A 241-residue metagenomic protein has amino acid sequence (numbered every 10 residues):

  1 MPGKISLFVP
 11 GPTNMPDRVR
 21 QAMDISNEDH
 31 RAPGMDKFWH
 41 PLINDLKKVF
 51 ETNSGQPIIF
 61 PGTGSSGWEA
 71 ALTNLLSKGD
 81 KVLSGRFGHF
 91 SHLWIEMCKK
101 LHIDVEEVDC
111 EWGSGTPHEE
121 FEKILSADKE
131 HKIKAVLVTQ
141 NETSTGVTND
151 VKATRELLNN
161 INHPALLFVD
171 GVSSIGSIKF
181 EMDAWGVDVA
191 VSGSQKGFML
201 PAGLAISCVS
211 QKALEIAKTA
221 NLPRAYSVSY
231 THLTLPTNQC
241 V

Functional and structural regions predicted by a protein language model:
K4-F60, S65: A glycine-/small-polar-enriched, mobile loop at the entrance of the PLP active site in fold-type I
G55-L83, F87, S91-I95: Conserved beta-loop-alpha segment that forms the PLP phosphate-binding cup at the N-terminus of a helix
T116-S174: Active-site phosphate-binding strand-loop segment of PLP-dependent enzymes
V151-L157, S174-S192: Active-site pre-lysine segment of PLP-dependent enzymes
V187-S227: Active-site PLP attachment segment
T231-T237: Conserved small/polar residues in nucleotide/adenosyl-binding loops
C240: Cationic, low-complexity basic patches in intrinsically disordered or flexible, solvent-exposed regions
